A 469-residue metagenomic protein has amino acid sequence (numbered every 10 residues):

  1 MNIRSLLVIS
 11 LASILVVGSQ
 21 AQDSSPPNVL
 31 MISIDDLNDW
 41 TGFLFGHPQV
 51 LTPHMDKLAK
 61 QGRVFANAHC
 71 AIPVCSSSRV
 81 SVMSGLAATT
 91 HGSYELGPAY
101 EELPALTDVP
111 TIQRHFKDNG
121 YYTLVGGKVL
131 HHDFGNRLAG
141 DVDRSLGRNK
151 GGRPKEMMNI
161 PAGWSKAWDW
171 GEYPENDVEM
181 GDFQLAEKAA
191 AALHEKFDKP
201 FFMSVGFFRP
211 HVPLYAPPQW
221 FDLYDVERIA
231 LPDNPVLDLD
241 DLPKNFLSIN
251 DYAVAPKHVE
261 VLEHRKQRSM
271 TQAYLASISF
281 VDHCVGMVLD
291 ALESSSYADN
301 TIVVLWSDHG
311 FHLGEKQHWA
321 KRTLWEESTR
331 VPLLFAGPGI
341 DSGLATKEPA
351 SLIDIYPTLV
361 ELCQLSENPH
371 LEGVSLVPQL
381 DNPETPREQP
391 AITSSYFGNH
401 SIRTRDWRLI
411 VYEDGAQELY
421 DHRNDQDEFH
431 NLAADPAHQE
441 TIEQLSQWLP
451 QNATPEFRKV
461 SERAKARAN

Functional and structural regions predicted by a protein language model:
R4, S10, Q20-Y412, A416-Q417 (+1 more regions): Formylglycine-dependent sulfatase
V16-G18: N-terminal signal peptide c-region/cleavage motif recognized by signal peptidases
